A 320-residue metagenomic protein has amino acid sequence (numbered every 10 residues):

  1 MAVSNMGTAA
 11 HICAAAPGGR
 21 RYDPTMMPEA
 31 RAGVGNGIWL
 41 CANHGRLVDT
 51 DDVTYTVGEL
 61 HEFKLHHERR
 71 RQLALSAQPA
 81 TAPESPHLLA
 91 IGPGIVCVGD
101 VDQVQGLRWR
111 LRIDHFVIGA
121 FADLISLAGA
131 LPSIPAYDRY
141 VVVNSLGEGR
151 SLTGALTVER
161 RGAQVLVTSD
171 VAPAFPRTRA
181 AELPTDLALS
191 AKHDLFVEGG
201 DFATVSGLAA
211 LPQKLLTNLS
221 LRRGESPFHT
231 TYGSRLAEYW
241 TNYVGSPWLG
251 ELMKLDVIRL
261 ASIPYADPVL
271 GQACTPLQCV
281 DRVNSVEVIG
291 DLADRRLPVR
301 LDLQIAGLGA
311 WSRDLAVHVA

Functional and structural regions predicted by a protein language model:
M1-G37, L47-L65: Histidine-centered nuclease catalytic patch
L40: Histidine-centered acyl-transfer/condensation active-site motif and its immediate structural neighborhood
N43: Short, cysteine/histidine-rich loop/knuckle motifs that typically chelate Zn2+
T56-E59, F63, H67, L211 (+2 more regions): Alpha-helical structural motif
V57-I95, D102: Domain-exit/linker segments immediately C-terminal to small folded modules
L73-A80, G224-F228, A266: Intrinsically disordered or highly flexible coil/loop and linker segments, enriched in small and charged/polar residues
P83-E251, Q272-A320: Immediate N-terminus of the mature polypeptide
E251-C274: Short, non-transmembrane alpha-helical segments in secretory-pathway proteins
